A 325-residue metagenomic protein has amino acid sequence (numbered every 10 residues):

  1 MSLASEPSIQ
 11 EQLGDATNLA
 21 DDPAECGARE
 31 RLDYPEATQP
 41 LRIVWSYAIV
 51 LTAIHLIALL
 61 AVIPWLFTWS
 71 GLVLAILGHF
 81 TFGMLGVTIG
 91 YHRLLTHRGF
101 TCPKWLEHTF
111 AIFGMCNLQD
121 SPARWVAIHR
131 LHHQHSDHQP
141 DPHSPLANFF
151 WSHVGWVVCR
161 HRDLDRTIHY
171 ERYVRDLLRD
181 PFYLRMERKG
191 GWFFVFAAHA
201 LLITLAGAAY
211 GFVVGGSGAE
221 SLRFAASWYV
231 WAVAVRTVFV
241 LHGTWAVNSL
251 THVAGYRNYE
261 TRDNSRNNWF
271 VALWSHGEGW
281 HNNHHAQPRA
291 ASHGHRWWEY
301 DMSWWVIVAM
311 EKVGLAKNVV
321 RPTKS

Functional and structural regions predicted by a protein language model:
M1-W245, A290-S325: Non-catalytic, topology-defining segments of multipass membrane proteins
F80, R93, S249, V253 (+1 more regions): Catalytic glutamate of the conserved HExxH
V174-F182, A225, A254-W280, A286-Q287: Active-site-proximal inter-transmembrane loops
V240-N258: C-terminal accessory segments of proteins
